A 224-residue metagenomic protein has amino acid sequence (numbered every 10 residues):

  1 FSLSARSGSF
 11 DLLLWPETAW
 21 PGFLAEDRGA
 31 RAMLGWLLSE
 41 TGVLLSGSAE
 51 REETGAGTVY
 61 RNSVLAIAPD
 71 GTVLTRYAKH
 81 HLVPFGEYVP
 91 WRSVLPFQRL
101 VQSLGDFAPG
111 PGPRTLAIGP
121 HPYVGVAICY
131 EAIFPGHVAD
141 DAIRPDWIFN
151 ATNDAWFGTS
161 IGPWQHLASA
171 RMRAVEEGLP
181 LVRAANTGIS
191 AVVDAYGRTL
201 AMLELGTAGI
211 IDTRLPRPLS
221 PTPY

Functional and structural regions predicted by a protein language model:
F1-Y224: Enzyme catalytic cores with a strong preference for nitrogen-chemistry domains
